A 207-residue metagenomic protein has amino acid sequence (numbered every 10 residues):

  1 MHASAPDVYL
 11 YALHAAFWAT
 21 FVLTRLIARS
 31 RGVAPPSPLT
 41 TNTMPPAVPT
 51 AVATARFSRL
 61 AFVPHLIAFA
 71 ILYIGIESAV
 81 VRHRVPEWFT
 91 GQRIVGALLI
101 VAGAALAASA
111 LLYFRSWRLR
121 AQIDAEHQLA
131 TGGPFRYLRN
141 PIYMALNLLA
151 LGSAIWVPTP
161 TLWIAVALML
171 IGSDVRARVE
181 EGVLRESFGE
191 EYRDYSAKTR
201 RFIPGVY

Functional and structural regions predicted by a protein language model:
M1-T131, L149-Y207: Membrane-anchoring alpha-helices and their flanking helix-loop junctions
P134-L149, I203: Interfacial aromatic "cap" segments that immediately flank transmembrane helices in multipass membrane proteins
